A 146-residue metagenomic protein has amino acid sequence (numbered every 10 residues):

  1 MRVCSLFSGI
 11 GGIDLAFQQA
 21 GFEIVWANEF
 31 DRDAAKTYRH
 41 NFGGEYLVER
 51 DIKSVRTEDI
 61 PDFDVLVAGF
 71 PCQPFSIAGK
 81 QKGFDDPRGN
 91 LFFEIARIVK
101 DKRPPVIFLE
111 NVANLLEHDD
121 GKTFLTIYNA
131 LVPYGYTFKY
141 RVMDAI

Functional and structural regions predicted by a protein language model:
M1-V3: Extreme N-terminal starter segment of soluble prokaryotic enzymes
L6-I10: Class I SAM-dependent methyltransferase "Motif I" SAM/SAH-binding loop
A16-E23, N41: A short, Lys/Arg-enriched amphipathic alpha-helix followed by its capping loop at the start of a domain
D31-R32: Conserved SAM/SAH-binding beta-strand->alpha-helix loop
Y38: Conserved SAM-binding loop
G44-D51: Conserved SAM-binding strand-loop segment of SAM-dependent methyltransferases
V55-F63, F75-I146: Class I S-adenosyl-L-methionine
